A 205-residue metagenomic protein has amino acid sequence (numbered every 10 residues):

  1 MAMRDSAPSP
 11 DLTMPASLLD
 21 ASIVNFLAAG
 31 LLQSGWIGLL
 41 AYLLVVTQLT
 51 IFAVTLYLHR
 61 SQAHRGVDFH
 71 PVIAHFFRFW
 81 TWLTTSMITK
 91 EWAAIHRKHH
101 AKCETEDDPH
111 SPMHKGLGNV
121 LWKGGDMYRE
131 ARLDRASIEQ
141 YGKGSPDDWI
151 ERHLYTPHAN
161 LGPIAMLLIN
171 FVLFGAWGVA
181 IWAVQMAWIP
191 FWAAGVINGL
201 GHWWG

Functional and structural regions predicted by a protein language model:
M1-V196, L200: Non-catalytic, topology-defining segments of multipass membrane proteins
W203-G205: Short, intrinsically disordered, charge-balanced linker/junction segments flanking boundaries in proteins
